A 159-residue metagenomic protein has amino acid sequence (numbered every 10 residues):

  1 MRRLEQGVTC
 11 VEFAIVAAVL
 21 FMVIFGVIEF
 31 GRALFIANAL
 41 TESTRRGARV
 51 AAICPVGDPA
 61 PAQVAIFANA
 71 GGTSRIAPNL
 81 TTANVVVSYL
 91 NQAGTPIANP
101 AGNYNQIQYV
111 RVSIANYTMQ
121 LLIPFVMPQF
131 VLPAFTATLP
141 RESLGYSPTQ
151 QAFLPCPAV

Functional and structural regions predicted by a protein language model:
M1-F67: Alpha-helical assembly-interface signal, strongest on the long, hydrophobic N-terminal helix that forms
R46-V159: Short, conserved structural patches
